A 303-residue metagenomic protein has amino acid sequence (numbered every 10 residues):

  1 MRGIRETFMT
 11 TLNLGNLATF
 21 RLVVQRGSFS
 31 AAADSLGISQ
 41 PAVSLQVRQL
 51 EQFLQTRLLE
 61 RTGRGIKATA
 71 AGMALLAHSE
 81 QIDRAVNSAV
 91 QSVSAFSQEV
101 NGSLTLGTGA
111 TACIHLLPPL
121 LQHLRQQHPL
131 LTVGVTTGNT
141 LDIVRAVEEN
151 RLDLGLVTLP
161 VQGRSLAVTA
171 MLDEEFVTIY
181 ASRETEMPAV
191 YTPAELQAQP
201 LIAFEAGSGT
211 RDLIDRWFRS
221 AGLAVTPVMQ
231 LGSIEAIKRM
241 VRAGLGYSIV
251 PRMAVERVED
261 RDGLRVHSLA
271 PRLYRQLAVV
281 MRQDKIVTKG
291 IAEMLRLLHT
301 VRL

Functional and structural regions predicted by a protein language model:
R21-G37: Short helix-boundary/capping micro-motifs
E51-M73: A short LG(V/I)-centered, amphipathic sequence patch enriched for acidic residue(s) preceding the LG motif
N101-R164: Central regulatory/effector-binding core of bacterial HTH transcription factors
L116, R265-L303: A late-sequence structural motif
N139-V144, E148-L152, V157-T158, G209-R265: Hydrophobic hinge/microswitch elements
G163-A170, E174, P188, E235-Q283: Beta-alpha-beta core module
G163-L201: Flexible hinge/capping segments at coil-to-helix
E186, Y191, P200-A221, V287-L295: Secondary-structure junction motif
